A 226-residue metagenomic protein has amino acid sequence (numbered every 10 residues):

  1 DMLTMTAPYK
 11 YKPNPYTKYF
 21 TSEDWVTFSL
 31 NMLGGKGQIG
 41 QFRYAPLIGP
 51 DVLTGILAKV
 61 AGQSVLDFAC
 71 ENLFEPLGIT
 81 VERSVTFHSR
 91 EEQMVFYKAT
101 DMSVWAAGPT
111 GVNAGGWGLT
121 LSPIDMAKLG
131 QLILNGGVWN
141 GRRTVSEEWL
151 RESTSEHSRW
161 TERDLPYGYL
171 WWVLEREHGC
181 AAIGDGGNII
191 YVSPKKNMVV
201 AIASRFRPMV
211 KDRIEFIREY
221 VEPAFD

Functional and structural regions predicted by a protein language model:
M2-M5, G49-I56, G115-V138, N188-R205: Active-site-proximal alpha-helical segments within enzyme catalytic domains
L3, L30, T54-A58, L66-C70 (+6 more regions): Non-transmembrane alpha-helical segments in soluble domains of secreted/periplasmic/extracellular proteins
Y9-H88, W117: Catalytic-site signature segments of enzymes, centered on catalytic residues
F42-P46, G115-S122, A182, V210: Aromatic-acidic/polar surface patches that form glycan- and anion
L73-S84, E152-T161, E222-D226: Short, mixed-charge aromatic SLiMs
E75, E82-F96, D101-L150, T154: Flexible, glycine-rich surface segments
M94-N113, W117, R151-V200: Active-site Gly/Thr loop motif
K211-D226: Short, gly/Ser/Thr-rich active-site loops of penicillin-recognizing serine hydrolases
